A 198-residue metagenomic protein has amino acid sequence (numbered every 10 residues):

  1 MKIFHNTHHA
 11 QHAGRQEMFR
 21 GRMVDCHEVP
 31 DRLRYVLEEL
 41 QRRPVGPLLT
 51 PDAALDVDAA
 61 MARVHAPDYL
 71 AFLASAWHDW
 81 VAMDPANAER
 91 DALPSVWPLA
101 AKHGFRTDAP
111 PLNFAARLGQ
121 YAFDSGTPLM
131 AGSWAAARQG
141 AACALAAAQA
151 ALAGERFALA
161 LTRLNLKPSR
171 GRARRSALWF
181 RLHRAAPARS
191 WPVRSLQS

Functional and structural regions predicted by a protein language model:
M1-Q197: HDAC/HDAC-like amidohydrolase catalytic core signature
